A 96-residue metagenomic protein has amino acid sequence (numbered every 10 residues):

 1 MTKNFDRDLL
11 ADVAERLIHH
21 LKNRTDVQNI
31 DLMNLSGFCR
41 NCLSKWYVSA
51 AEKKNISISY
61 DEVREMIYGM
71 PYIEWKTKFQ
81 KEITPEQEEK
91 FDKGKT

Functional and structural regions predicted by a protein language model:
T2-T96: Domain-level signature for proteins that mediate thiol-based redox and metal-cofactor handling
